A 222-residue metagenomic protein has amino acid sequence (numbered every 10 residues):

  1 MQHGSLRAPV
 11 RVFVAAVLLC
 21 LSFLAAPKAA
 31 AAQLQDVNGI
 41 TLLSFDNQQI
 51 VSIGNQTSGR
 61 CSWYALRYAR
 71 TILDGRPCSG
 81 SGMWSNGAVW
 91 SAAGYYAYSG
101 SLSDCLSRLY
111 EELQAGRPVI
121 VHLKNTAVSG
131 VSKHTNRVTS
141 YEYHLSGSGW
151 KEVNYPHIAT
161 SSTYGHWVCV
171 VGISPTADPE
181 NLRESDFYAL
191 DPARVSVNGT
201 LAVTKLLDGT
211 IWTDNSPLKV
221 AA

Functional and structural regions predicted by a protein language model:
Q2-V14: Bacterial N-terminal signal peptides that target proteins for export
F13-F23: Bacterial N-terminal signal peptides
A25-S91, G147-A159, L182-E184, V197 (+2 more regions): Active-site-adjacent structural segments surrounding the nucleophilic cysteine of cysteine proteases and isopeptidases
Q56-G59, Y68, D104, N125-S129 (+2 more regions): Solvent-exposed loop/turn segments at secondary-structure junctions within structured extracellular/periplasmic domains
L102-L113: Surface-exposed ligand/attachment interfaces on beta-rich extracellular proteins
Q114-I120, S185: Loop/turn elements at helix/coil->beta-strand transitions in domains of secreted/extracellular proteins
S129-A159: Mixed-charge, low-complexity intrinsically disordered segments
G149-H157, S161-S162, C169-A222: Noncatalytic regulatory segments and standalone regulatory/sensor domains
